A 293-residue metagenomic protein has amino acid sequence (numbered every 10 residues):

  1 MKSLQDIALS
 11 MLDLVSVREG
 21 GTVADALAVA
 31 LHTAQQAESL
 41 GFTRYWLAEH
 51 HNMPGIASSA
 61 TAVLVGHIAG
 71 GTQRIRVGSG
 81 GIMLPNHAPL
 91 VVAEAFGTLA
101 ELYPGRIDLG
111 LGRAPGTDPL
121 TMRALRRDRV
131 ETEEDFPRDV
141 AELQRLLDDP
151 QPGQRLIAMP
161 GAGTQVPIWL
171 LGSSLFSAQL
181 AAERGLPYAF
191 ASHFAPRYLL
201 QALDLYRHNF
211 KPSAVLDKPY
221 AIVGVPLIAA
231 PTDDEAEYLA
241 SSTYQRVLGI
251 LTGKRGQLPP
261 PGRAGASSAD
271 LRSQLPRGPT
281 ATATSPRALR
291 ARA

Functional and structural regions predicted by a protein language model:
M1-T72: N-terminal beta1-alpha1-beta2 module of alpha/beta enzyme domains
K2-Q5, E38-S39, V65-R74, F96 (+3 more regions): Acidic (Asp/Glu)-rich catalytic clusters
K2-Q5, R123, R129-I157, Y198-A293: An alpha-helical appendage that flanks or caps ligand/catalytic pockets
L4-V23, P85-D148, Y188, P196: Flexible, glycine-rich active-site loops centered on histidine and acidic residues that chelate a metal or position
L9-D13, Y45-L47, V77-S79, I107-L111 (+4 more regions): Hydrophobic faces of well-ordered beta-strands that scaffold small-molecule active sites in alpha/beta enzyme cores
D13-A28, I82-P89, A162-G172, L227-A230 (+1 more regions): Active-site mouth loops of central-metabolism enzymes
H51-S59, P85-L90, A195-Q201, A229: Acidic-and-aromatic substrate-binding clefts and catalytic sites of carbohydrate-active enzymes
A178, A182-R197, L203: A conserved active-site cap/scaffold subdomain adjacent to cofactor or substrate pockets
